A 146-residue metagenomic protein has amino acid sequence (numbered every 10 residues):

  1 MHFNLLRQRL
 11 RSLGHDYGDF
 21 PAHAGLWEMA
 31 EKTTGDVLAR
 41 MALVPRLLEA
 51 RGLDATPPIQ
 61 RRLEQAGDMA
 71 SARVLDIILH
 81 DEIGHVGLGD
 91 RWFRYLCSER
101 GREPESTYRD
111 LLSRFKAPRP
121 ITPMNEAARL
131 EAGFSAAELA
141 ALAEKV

Functional and structural regions predicted by a protein language model:
M1-V146: Non-heme di-metal
